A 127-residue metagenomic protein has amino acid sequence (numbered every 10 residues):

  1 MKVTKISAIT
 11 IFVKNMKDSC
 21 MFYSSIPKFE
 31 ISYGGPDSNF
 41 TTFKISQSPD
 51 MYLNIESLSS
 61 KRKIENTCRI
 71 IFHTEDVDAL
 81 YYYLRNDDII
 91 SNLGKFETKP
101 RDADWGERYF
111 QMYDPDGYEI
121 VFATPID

Functional and structural regions predicted by a protein language model:
M1-C20, I70, T124-D127: N-terminal beta-strand motif that seeds the catalytic metal site of vicinal oxygen chelate
K2-K5, R62-T67, A103-D104: Short glycine-enriched loop/turn motifs at secondary-structure junctions
V13-M16, I70-D116: Vicinal oxygen chelate
M16, P36-D37, Q47-S48, W105 (+2 more regions): Short strand-connecting beta-turns/loops that link adjacent beta-strands
K17-I26, F110, E119: Conserved active-site alpha-helix within GNAT-family acetyltransferase domains
S25-S32, D88-S91: Conserved acetyl-CoA-binding loop of GNAT-fold acetyltransferases
E30-N66, E119-T124: Conserved short beta-strand elements that form part of the metal-binding/catalytic scaffold of enzyme active sites
